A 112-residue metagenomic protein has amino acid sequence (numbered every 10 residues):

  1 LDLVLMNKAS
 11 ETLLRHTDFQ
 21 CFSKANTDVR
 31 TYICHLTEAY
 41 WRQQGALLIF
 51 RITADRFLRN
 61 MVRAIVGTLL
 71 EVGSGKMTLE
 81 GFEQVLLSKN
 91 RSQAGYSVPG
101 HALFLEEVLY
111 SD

Functional and structural regions predicted by a protein language model:
L1-D112: Structured-RNA-binding interfaces characteristic of tRNA pseudouridine synthases
